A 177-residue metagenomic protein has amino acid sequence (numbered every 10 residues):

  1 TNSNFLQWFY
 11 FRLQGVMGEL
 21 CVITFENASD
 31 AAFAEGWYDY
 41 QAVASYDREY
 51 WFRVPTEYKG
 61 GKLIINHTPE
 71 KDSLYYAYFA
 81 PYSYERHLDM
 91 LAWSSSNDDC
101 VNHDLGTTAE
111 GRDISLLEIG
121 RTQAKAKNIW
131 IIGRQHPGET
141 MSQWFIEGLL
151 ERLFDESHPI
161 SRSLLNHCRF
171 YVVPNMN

Functional and structural regions predicted by a protein language model:
T1-N177: M14 metallocarboxypeptidase catalytic domain recognition
